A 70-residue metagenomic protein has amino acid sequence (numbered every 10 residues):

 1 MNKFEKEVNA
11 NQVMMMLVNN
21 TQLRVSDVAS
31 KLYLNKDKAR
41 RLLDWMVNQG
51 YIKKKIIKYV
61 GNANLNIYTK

Functional and structural regions predicted by a protein language model:
M1-M14, V60-N62: Short alpha-helical segments that sit at the start of domains
K3, Y33-N35, Y51, I67: Short, low-complexity interaction segments enriched in Ser/Thr/Pro/Gly
K6-E7, T21, K36: Alpha-helix N-cap/helix-initiation sites
M15, S26, D44: Residues within the helices of the helix-turn-helix
N19-K31: Short acidic, hydrophobic short linear motifs in intrinsically disordered regions
L34-W45: Short amphipathic alpha-helical interaction segments
V47-I57: A short, conserved structural fragment
K58-K70: Minor-groove-contacting beta-hairpin "wing" of winged helix-turn-helix DNA-binding domains
